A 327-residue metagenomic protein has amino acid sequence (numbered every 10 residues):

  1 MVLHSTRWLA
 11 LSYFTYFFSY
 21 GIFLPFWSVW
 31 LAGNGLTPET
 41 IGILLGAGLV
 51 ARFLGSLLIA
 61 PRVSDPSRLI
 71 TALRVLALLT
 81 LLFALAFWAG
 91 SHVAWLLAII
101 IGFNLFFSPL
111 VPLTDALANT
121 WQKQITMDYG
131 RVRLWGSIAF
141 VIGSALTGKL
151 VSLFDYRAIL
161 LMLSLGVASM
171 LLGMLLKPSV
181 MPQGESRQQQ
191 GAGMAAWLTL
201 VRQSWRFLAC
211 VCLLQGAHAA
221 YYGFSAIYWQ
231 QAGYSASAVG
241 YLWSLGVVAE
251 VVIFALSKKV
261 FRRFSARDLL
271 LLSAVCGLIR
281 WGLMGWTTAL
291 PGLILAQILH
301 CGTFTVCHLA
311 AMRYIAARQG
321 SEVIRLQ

Functional and structural regions predicted by a protein language model:
M1-L3, M174-Q215: Juxtamembrane intracellular "pre-TM" segments in multi-pass secondary transporters
V2-L49, Q203-L242, H308: Helix-loop boundary and gating motifs at the non-cytosolic
F14, F83-A84, V93-P112, C212-L213 (+1 more regions): Hydrophobic core of transmembrane alpha-helices in multi-pass small-molecule transporters, especially MFS/SLC-type
W27, F107-K123, T305-G320: Intracellular juxtamembrane helix-capping segments at the cytosolic ends of symmetry-related transmembrane helices
L54-R68, V151-S152, V252-A266: Helix-to-loop junctions at the C-terminal end of transmembrane segments in multipass secondary transporters
T71-L85, S164, D268-L283: Structural signature of the two symmetry-related core transmembrane helices
L81, A158-L176: Symmetry-related core transmembrane helices of the 12-TM Major Facilitator Superfamily/SLC fold
D268-A311: C-terminal transmembrane helical hairpin of 12-TM major facilitator-type secondary transporters
